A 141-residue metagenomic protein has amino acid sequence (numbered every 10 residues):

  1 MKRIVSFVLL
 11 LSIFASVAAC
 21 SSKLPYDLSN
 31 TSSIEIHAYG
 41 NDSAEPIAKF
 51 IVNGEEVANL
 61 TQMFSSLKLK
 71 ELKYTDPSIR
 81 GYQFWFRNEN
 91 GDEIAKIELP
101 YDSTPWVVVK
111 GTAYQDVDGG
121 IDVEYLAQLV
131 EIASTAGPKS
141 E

Functional and structural regions predicted by a protein language model:
M1-I4, L9: Positively charged n-region of N-terminal signal peptides that target proteins for export
A15-A19: C-terminal motif of bacterial Sec signal peptides marking the signal peptidase cleavage site
C20-E141: Function-determining sites in protein domains
